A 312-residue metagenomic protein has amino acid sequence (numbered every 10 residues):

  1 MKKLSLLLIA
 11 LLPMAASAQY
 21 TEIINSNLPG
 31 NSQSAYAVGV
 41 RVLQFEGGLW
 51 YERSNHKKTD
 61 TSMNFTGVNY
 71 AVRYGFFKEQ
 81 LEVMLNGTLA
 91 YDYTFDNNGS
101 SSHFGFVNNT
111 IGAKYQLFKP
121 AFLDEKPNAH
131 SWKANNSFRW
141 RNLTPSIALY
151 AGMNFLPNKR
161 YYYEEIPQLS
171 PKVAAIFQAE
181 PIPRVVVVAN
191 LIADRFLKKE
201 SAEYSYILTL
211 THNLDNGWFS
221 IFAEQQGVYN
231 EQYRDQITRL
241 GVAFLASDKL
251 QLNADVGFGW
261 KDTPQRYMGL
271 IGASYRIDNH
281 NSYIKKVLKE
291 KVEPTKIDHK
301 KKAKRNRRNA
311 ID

Functional and structural regions predicted by a protein language model:
M1-I24: Bacterial Sec-dependent N-terminal signal peptides
Q19-F196, S201-A243, S247-D255, W260-D312: Transmembrane beta-barrel domains of Gram-negative outer membranes and organellar outer membranes
